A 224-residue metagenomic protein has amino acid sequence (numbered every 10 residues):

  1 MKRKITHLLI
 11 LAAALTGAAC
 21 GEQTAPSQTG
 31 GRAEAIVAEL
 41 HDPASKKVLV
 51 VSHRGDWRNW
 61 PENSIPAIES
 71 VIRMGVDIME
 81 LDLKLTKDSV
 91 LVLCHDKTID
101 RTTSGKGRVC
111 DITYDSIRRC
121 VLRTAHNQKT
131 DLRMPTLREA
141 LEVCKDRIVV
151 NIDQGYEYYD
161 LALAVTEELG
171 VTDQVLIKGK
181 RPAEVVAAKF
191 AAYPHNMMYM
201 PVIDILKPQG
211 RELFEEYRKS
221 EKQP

Functional and structural regions predicted by a protein language model:
M1-L9: Bacterial N-terminal signal peptides that target proteins for export
R3-K4, A14, E22, S27: A detector of low-complexity, intrinsically disordered, Ser/Thr/Gly/Pro/Ala-rich segments
L8-G17: Bacterial N-terminal signal peptides
C20-P224: Phosphate-group recognition and catalysis centered on beta-loop-alpha active-site segments
